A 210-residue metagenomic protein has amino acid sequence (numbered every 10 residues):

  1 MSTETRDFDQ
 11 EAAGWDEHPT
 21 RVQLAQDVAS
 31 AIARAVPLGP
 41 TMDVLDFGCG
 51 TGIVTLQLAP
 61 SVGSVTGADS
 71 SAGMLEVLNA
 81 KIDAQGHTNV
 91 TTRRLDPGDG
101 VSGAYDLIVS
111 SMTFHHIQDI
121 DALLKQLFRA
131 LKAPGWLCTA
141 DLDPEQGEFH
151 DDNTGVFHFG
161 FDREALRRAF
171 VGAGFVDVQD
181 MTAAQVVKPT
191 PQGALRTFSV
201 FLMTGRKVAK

Functional and structural regions predicted by a protein language model:
M1-G39, I53, V77, A84: Conserved class I S-adenosyl-L-methionine
H18-V22, C138-S199: C-terminal alpha-helical "lid/dimerization" subdomain adjacent to the S-adenosyl-L-methionine
D43, P134-W136: Short glycine-centered segments of the SAM/dcSAM-binding site in methyltransferase folds
L45-F47, T51-D99: Class I SAM-dependent methyltransferase SAM/SAH-binding core
V109: A conserved beta-strand element that flanks and buttresses the S-adenosyl-L-methionine
M112-T113: Short catalytic micro-motifs in class I SAM-dependent methyltransferases
A122-A133: A short glycine-rich, Lys/Arg-flanked "PGG" loop and its adjoining helix->strand segment in the class I
M203-K210: C-terminal lobe and adjacent flexible extensions of AdoMet/dcAdoMet transferase-like proteins
